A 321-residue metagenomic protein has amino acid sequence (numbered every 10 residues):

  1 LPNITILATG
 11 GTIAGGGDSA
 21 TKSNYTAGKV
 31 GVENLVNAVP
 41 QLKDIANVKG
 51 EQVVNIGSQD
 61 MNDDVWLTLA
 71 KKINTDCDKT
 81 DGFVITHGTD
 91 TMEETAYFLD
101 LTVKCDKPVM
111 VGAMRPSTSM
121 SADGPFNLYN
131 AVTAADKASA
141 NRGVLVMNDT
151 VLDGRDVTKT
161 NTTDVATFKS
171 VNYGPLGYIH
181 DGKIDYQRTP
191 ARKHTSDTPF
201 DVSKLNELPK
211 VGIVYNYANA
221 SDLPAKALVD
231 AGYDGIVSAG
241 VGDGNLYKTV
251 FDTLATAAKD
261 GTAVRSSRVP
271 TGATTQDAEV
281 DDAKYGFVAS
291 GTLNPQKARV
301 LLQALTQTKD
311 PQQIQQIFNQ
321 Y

Functional and structural regions predicted by a protein language model:
L1-Y321: Active-site histidine-anchored catalytic micro-motif
